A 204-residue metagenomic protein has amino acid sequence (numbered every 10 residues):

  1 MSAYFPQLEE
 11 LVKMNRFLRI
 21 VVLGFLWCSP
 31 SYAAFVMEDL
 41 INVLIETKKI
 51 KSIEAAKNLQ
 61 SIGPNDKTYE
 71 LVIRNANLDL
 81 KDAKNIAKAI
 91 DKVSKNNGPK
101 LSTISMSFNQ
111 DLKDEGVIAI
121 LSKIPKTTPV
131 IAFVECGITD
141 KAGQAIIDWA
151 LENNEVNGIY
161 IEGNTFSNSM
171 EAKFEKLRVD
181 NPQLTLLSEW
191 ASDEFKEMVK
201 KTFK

Functional and structural regions predicted by a protein language model:
M1-Y4, V21-L23: Short, solvent-exposed linear motifs at loop/edge-of-secondary-structure regions
S2-K13: Short, Lys/Arg-enriched N-terminal segments with co-localized hydrophobic residues within the first ~10-30 amino acids
L11-V21: Bacterial N-terminal signal peptides that target proteins for export
F17, F25-K204: Leucine-rich tandem repeat or coiled-coil scaffolds
